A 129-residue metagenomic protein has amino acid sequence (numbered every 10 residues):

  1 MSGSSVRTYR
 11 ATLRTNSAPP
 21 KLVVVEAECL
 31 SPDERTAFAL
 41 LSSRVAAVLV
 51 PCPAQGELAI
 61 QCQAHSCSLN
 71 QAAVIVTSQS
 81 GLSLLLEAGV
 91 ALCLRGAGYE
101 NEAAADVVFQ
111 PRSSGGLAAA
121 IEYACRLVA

Functional and structural regions predicted by a protein language model:
M1-S2, I75: Intrinsic disorder/low-complexity segments
S2-R14, Y123: A short, compositionally biased domain-edge/stem linker segment
R7, L49-P51, F109, A129: N-terminal non-cleavable signal-anchor helices
L13-L22, E26-I75, Q79-E87: Conserved acidic, metal-coordinating active-site core of Asp-based, Mg2+-dependent phosphoryl-transfer enzymes
G56-A129: Mg2+-dependent phosphoryl-transfer enzymes with acidic/Ser/Thr/Gly-rich catalytic loops
